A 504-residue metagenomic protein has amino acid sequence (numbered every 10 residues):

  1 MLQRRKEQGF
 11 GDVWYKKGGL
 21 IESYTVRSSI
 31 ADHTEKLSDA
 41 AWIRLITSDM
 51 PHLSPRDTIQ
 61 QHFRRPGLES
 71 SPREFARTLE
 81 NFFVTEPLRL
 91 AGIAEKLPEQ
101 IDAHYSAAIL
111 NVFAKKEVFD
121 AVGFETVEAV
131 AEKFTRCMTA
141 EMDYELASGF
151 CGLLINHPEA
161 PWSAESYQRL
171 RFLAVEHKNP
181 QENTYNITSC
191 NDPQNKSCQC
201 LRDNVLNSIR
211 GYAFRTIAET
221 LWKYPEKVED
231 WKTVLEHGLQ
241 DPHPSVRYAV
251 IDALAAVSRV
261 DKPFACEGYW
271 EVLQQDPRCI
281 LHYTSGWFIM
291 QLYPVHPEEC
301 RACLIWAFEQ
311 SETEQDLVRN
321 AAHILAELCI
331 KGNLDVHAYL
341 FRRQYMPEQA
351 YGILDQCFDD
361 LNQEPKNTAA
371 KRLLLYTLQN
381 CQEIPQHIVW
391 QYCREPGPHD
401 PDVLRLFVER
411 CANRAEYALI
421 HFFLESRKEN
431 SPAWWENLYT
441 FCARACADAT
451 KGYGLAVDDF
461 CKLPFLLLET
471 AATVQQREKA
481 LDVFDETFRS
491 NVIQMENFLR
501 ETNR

Functional and structural regions predicted by a protein language model:
M1-R504: Non-catalytic all-alpha helical scaffold/repeat segments
